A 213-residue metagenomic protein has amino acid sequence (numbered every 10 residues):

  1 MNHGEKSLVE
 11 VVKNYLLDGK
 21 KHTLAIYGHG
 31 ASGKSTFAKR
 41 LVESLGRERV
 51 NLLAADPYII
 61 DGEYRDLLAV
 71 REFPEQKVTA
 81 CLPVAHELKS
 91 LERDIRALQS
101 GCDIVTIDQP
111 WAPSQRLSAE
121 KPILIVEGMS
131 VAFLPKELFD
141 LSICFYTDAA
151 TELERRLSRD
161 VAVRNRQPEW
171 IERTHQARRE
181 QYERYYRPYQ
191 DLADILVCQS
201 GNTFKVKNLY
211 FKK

Functional and structural regions predicted by a protein language model:
M1-D18, S158-A162, E180-K213: NTP-dependent small-molecule kinase module
A25-Y27: Short hydrophobic/aromatic beta-strand immediately N-terminal to the Walker A/P-loop
G30: The conserved Walker
K34: Conserved lysine of the Walker
F37: Hydrophobic positions on the alpha1 helix immediately C-terminal to the Walker A/P-loop
E43-L52: Post-Walker A helix-loop "phosphate-sensing" segment adjacent to the P-loop in P-loop NTPases
N51-A54, I60-P110, I123: Conserved nucleotide-sensing/catalytic segment adjacent to the nucleotide-binding pocket in NTP-handling enzymes
S114-D160: ATP-dependent NMP and nucleoside kinases share a basic, alpha-helical "lid"
